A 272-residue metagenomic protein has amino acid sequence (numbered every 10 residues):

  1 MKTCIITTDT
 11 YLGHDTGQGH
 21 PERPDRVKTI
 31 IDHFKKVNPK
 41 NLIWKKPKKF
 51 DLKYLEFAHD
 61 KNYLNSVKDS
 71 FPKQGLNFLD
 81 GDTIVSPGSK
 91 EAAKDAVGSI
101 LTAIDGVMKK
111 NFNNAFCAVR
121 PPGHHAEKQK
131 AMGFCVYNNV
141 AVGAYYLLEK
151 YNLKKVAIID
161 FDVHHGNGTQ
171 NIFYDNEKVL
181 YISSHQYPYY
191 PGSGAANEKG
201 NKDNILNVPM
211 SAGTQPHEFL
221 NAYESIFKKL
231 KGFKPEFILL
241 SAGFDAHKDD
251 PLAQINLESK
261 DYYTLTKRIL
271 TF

Functional and structural regions predicted by a protein language model:
M1-Y145, L153-K154, P209: Metal-dependent C-N hydrolase catalytic cores
F34-L42, F233, R268-F272: A structural motif corresponding to the C-terminal end of an alpha-helix and its immediate exit/capping segment
D105, F116-T271: Conserved alpha-helical scaffold segments that buttress catalytic/binding sites
